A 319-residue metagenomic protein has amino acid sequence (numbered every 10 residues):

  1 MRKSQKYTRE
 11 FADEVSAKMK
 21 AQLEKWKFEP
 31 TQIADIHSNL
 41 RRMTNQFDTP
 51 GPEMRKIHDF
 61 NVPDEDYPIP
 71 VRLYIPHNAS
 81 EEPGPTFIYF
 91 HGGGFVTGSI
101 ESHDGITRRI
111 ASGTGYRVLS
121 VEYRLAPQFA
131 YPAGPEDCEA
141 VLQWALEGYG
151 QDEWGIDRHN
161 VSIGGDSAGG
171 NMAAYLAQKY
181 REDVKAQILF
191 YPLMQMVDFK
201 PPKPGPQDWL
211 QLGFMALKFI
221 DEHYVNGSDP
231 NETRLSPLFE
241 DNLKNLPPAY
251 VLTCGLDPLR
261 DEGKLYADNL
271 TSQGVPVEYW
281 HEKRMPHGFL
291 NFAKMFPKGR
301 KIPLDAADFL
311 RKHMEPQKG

Functional and structural regions predicted by a protein language model:
M1-P76, E315-G319: A glycine/proline-hinged amphipathic helix-loop "lid/cap" segment that gates access to hydrophobic ligand pockets
P83-G92: Short beta-strand element of the alpha/beta-hydrolase
E101-S120: Short amphipathic alpha-helix adjacent to the substrate-entry channel of hydrolases
L146-S162: Gly/Ser-rich "nucleophile elbow"/oxyanion-hole loop immediately N-terminal to the catalytic nucleophile in hydrolases
G165, G169, A173: Gly/Ala-rich beta-loop-alpha elbow adjacent to hydrolase catalytic centers
Q178-S228: Hydrolase active-site cap/lid region
V251-T253: Short beta-strand/loop motif that positions the catalytic acidic residue of the alpha/beta-hydrolase fold
F296-G319: Catalytic active-site module of serine/aspartate enzymes centered on a nucleophile-bearing elbow/loop
